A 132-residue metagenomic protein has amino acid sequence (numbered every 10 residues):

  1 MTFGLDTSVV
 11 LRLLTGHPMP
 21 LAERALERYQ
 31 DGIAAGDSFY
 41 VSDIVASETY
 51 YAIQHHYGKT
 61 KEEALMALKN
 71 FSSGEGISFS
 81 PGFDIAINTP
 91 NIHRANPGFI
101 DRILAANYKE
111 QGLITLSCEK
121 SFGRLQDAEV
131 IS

Functional and structural regions predicted by a protein language model:
M1-V41, H56-E63: Short, well-structured N-terminal submotif of metal-dependent ribonuclease cores
L5-D6, V41-S42, P97-G98, E119-K120: Histidine- and aromatic-rich ligand-binding microenvironments
V10, A46, F122-G123: A generic structural signal for short hydrophobic patches within well-formed alpha-helices
R12-L14, A52, L125: Residues that scaffold the ATP/ADP-binding catalytic core of kinase and kinase-like folds
A35-F39, G76, E110-I114: Short active-site oxyanion
Y40-V45, M66-R94: Acidic catalytic patch
A105-S132: Acidic, PIN/NYN-like endoribonuclease modules and their adjacent C-terminal/linker elements
